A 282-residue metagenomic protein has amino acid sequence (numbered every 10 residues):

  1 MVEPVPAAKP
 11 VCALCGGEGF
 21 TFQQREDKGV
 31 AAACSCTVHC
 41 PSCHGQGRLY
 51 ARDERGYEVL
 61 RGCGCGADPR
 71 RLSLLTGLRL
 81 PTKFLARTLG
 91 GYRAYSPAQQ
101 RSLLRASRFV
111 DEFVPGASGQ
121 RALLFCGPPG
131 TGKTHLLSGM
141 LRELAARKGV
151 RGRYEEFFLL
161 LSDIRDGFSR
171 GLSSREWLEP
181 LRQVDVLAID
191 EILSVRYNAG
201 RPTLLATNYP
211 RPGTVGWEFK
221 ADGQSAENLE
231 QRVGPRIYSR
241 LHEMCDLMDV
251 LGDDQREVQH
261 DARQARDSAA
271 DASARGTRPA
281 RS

Functional and structural regions predicted by a protein language model:
M1-Y50: N-terminal nucleic-acid engagement/recognition segments and initiation subdomains in replication, restriction
V30-A32, C36-P81: Interdomain "pre-motor" coupling segment immediately N-terminal to P-loop NTPase/helicase cores
L78-G91: Conserved adenine-nucleotide phosphate-binding loops and their immediately adjacent elements
G90-V114, P279-S282: N-terminal pre-Walker A segment at the start of P-loop NTPase domains
P97-A106, L141, A145-V184: Short glycine-rich substrate-engagement loop in P-loop NTPases that contacts/grips substrate
A117-L137: Walker A/P-loop nucleotide-binding motif
Q120-L124, G152, V186, P202-L204: Residue-level preference for the first positions of well-ordered beta-strands
A146, L160-G167, I189-S282: Replace "adjacent to P-loop NTPase cores in ATP/GTP-dependent enzymes" with "adjacent to NTP-binding cores
